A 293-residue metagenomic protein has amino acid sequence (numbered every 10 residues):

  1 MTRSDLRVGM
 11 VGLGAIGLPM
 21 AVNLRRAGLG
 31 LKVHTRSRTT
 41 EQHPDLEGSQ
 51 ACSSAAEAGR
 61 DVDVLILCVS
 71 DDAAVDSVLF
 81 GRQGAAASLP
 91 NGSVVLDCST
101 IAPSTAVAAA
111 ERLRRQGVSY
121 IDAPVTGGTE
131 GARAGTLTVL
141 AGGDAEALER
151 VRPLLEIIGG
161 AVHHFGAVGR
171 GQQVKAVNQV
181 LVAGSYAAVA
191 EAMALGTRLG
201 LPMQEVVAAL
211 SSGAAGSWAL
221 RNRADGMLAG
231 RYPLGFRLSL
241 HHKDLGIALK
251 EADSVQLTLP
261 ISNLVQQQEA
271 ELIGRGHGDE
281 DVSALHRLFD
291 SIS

Functional and structural regions predicted by a protein language model:
M1-L67, S93, C98, T129: NAD(P)+-binding Rossmann beta1-loop-alpha1 motif at the extreme N-terminus of oxidoreductases
L31, A51, Y120-I121, V162 (+2 more regions): Hydrophobic beta-strand scaffold residues
R38, A55-R60, V64-L65, D71-L137: Rossmann-like NAD(P)(H) cofactor-binding subdomain of soluble oxidoreductases
T100-V180: Rossmann-fold dinucleotide-binding core
A134-G142, A167-L199, L210-N222, L240-K243: Active-site-proximal catalytic alpha-helix in oxidoreductases
Q172, L181, G216-D281, S293: Interdomain hinge/lid region at the active-site interface of Rossmann-like NAD(P)-dependent oxidoreductases
